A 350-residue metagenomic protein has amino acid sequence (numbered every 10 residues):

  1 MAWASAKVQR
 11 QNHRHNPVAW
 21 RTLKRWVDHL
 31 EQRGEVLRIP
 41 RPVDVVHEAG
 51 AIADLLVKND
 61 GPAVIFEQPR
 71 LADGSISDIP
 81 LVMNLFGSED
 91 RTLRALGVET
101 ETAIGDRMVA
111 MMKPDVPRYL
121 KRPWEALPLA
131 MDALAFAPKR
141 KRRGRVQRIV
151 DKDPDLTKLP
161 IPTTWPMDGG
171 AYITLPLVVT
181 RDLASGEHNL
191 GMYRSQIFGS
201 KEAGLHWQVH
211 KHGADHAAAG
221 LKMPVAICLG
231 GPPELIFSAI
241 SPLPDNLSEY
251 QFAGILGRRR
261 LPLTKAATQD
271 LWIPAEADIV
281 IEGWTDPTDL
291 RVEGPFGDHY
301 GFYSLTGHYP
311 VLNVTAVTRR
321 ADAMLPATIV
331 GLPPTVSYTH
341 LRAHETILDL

Functional and structural regions predicted by a protein language model:
W3, R10-F296, G301-V311, T315-L348: Extended, highly charged
